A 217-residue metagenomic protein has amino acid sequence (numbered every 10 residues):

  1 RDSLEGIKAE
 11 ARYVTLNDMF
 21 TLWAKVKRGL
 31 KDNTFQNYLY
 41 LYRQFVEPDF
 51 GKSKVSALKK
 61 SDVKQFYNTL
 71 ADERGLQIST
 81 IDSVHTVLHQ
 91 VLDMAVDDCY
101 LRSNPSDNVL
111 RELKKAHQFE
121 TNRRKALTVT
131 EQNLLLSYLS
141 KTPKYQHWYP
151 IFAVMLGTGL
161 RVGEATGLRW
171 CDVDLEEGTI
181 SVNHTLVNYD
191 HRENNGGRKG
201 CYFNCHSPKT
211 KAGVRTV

Functional and structural regions predicted by a protein language model:
R1-Y13, P208-T210: Short, surface-exposed polybasic/aromatic micro-patch for ligand or macromolecular engagement
R12, A24-P105, R123, P143-K144: N-terminal core-binding DNA-recognition domain of tyrosine site-specific recombinases/integrases
V14-M19, K54, R169: Short, structural beta-strand-to-alpha-helix junction motif
L16-M19, D62-V63, H147-W148: N-terminal alpha-helical segment
N68-D72, S181-N188: Secondary-structure transition/turn motif
I78, D82-T86, D97, L101-S103 (+4 more regions): Basic, Lys/Arg- and aromatic-enriched nucleic-acid-binding interface segment
S181, D190-G200, N204-V217: C-terminal catalytic core of Y-nucleophile DNA break-rejoin enzymes
